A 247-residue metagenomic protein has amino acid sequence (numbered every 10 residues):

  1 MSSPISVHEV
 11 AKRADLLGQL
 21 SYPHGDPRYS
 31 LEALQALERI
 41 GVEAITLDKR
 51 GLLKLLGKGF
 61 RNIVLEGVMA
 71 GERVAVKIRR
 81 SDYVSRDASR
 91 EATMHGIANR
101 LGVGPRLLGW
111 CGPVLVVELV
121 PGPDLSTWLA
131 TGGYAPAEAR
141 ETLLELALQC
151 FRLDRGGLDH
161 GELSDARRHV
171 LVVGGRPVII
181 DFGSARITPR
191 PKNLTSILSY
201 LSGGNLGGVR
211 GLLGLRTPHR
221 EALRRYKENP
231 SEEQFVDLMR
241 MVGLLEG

Functional and structural regions predicted by a protein language model:
M1-L53, L238-E246: Juxta-kinase regulatory segment immediately upstream of eukaryotic protein kinase catalytic domains
S30, A36-R90: ATP-binding glycine-rich loop module of kinase domains
E66-A70, E118-L119, V172-G174: Active-site beta-strand termini and strand-to-loop segments that position acidic
I78-C111, E141, L201, N205: A conserved alpha-helical element in kinase catalytic cores
G96, V103-L144: Conserved structural core of kinase catalytic domains
L148-H160: Protein kinase catalytic-loop region centered on the HRD/HxD motif
E162, V173-G247: C-lobe/activation-segment region of protein kinase-like
A166-V172: Hydrophobic residue at the +6 position relative to the catalytic HRD Asp in the kinase catalytic loop
